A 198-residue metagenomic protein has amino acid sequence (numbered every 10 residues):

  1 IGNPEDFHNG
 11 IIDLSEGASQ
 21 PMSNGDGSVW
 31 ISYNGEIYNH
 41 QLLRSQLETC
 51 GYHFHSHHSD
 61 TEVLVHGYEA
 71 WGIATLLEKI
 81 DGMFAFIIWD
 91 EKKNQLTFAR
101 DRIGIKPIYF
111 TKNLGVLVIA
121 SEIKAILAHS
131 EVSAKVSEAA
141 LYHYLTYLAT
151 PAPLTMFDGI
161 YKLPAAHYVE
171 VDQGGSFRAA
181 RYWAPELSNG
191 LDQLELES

Functional and structural regions predicted by a protein language model:
I1-S198: Cysteine-centered catalytic environments shared across enzyme families
